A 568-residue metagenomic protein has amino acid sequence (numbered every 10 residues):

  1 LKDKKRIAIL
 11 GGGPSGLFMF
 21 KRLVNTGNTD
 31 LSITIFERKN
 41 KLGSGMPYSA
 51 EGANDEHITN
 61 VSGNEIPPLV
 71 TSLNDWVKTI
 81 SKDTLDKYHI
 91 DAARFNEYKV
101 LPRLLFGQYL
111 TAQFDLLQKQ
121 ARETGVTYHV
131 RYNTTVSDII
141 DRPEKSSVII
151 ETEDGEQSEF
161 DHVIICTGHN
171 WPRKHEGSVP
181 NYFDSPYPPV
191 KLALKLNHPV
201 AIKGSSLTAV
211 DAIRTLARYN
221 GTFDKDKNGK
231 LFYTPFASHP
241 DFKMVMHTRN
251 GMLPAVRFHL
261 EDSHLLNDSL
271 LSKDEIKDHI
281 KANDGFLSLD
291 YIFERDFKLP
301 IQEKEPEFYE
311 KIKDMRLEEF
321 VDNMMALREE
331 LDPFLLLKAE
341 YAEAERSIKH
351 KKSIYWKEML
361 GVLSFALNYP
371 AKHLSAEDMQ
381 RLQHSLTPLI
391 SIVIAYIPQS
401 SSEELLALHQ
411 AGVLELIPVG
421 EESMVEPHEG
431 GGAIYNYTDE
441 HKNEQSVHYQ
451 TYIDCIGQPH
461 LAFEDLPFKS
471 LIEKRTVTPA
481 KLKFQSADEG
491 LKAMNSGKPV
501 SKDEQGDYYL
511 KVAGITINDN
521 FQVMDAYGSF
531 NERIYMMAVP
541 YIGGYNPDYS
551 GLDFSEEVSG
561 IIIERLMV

Functional and structural regions predicted by a protein language model:
L1-M46, A50, A93-V568: Flavin (primarily FAD) cofactor-binding/catalytic cores of flavoenzymes
A50-D75, F242-K243, L265-S272: N-terminal glycine-rich dinucleotide-binding loop that anchors FAD/FMN and/or NAD(P) in oxidoreductases
V61-A112: Conserved N-terminal/central alpha/beta ligand/cofactor-binding core
